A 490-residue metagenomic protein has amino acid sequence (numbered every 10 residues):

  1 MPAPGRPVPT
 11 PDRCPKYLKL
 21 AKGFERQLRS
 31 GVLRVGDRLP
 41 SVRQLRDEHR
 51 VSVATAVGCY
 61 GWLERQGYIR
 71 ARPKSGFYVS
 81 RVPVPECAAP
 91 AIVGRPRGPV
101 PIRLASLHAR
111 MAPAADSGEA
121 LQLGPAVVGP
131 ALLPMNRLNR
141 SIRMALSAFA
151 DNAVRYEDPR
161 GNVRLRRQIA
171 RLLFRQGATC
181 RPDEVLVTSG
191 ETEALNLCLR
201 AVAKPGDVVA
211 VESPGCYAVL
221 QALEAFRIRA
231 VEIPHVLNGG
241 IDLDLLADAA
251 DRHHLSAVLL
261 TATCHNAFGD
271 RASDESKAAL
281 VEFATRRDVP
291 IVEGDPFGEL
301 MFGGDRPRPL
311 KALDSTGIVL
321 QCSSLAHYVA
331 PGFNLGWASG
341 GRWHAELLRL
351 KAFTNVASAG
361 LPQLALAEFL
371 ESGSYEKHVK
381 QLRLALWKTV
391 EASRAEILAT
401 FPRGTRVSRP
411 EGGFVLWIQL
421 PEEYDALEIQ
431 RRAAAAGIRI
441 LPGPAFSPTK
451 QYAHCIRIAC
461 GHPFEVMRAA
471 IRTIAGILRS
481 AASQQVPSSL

Functional and structural regions predicted by a protein language model:
M1-M144, L348, A352-A359, L370 (+12 more regions): N-terminal basic, amphipathic alpha-helical segments
V51, Y68, I228, L255 (+2 more regions): Short glycine/serine/threonine/alanine-rich loop segments
L138, S315-W387: Conserved core segment of the aminotransferase class I/II
I142-D288, G298-T316, L386, R472 (+1 more regions): Conserved core of the PLP fold type I
V211, E232, I291-E293, L366 (+1 more regions): Hydrophobic residues in well-ordered beta-strands that form the structural core
A445-K450: AMP-binding (ANL) adenylation modules
